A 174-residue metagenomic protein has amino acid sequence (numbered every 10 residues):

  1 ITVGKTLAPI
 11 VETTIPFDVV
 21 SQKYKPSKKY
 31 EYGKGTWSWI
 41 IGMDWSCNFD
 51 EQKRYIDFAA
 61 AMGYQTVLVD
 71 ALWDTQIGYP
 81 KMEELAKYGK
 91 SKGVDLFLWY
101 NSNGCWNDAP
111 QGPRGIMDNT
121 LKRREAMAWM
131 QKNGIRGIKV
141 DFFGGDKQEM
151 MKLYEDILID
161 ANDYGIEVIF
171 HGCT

Functional and structural regions predicted by a protein language model:
I1-F97, N103: Conserved structural scaffold segments of CAZyme catalytic domains across common CAZy folds
A71-T174: Aromatic- and carboxylate-enriched substrate-binding clefts and catalytic-loop regions of carbohydrate-active enzymes
